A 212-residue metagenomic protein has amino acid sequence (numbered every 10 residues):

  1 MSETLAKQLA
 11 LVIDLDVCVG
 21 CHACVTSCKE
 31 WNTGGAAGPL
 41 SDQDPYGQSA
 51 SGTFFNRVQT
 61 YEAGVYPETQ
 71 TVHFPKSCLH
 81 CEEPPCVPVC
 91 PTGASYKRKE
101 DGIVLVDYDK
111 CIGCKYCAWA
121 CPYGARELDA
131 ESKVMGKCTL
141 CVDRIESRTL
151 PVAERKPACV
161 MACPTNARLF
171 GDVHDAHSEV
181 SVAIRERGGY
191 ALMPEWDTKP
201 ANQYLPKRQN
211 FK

Functional and structural regions predicted by a protein language model:
M1-K212: Non-ligating segments of multi-cofactor redox enzymes
